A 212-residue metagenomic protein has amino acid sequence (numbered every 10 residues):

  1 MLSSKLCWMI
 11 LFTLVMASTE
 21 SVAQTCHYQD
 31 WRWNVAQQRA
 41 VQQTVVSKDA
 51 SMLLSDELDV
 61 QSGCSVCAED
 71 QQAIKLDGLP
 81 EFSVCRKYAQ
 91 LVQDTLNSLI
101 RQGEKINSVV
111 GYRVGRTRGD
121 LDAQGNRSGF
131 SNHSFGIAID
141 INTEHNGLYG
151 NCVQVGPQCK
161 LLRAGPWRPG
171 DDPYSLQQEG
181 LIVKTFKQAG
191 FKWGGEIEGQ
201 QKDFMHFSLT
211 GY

Functional and structural regions predicted by a protein language model:
M1-W8: Bacterial N-terminal signal peptides that target proteins for export
I10-L11, S21: Cleavable N-terminal signal peptides
M16-E20: N-terminal signal peptide c-region/cleavage motif recognized by signal peptidases
Q24, S62-S65, P157: Extracellular secreted precursors and ectodomains with disulfide-bonded cysteine-rich loops/domains
Q24-E57: N-terminal low-complexity, Pro/Thr/Ser-rich intrinsically disordered segments that act as propeptides or flexible
C26-H27, G125-F130, F135, I139-Y212: Catalytic cores and adjacent binding grooves of peptidoglycan-active enzymes
T44-G111: Active-site acidic/histidine clusters and adjacent loop/turn architecture that either coordinate catalytic ions
G103-S134, C152: Active-site-adjacent substructure of cysteine-protease-like catalytic cores
